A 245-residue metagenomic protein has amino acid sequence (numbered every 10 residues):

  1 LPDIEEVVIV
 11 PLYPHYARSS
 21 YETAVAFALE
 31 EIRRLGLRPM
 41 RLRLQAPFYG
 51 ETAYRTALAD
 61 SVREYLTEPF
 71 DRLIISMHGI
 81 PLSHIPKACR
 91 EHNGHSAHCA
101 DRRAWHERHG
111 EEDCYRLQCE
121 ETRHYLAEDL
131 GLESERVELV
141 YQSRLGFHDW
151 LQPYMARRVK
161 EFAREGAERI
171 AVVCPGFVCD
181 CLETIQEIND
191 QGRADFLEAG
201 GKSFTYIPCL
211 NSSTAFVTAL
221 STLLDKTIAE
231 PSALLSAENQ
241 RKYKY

Functional and structural regions predicted by a protein language model:
L1-Y245: Extended amphipathic ligand-handling, pore-lining, and cofactor/metal-binding catalytic surfaces
